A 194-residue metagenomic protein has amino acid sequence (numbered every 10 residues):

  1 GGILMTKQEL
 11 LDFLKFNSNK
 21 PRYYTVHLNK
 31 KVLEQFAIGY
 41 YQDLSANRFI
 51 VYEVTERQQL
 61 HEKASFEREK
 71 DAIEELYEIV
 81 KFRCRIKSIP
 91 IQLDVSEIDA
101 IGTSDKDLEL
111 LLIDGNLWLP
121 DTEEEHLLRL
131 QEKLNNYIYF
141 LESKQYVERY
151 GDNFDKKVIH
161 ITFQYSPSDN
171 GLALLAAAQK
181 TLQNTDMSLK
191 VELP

Functional and structural regions predicted by a protein language model:
G2-V32: Negatively charged, low-complexity tracts enriched in Asp/Glu with abundant Ser/Thr
K30-H61, I79-K81: Short aromatic-glycine-(Arg/Gly/Cys) micro-motifs in beta-strand/loop hairpins
Q59-H61, E124-V147: Acidic, aromatic-enriched beta-alpha/helix-loop junctions
E67-F82: A short, charged, amphipathic alpha-helix used as a generic interaction element across diverse proteins
F82-S88: Intrinsically disordered, low-complexity charged/polar segments
I89-G115: N-terminal, charge-rich interaction modules
L108-W118, D152-Y165: Short glycine-rich, basic-tinged beta-strand/loop micro-motifs
H160-P194: Helix-rich interaction surfaces within compact, conserved domain-sized segments that mediate assembly or partner
